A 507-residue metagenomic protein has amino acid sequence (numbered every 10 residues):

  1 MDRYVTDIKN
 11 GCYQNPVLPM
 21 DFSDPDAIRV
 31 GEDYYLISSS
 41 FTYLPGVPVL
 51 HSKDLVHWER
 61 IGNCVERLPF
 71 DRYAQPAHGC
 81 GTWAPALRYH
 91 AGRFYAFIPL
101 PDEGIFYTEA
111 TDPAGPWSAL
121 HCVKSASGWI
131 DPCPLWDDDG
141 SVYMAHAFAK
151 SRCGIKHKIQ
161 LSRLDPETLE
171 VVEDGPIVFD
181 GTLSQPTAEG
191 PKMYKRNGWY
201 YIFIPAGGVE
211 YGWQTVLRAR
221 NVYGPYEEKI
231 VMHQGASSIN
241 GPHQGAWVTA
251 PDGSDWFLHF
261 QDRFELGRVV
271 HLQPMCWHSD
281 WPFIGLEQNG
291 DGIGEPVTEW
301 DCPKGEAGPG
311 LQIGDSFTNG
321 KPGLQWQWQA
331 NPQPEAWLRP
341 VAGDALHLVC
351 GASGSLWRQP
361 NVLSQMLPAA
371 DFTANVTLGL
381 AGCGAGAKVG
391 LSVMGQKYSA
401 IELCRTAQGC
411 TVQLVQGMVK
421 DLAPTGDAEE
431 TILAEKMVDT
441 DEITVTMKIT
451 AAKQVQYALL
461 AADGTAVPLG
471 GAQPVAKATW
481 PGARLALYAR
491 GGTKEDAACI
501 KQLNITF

Functional and structural regions predicted by a protein language model:
M1-F507: Carbohydrate-active catalytic/glycan-binding domains of CAZyme proteins, especially the secreted or lumenal ectodomains
